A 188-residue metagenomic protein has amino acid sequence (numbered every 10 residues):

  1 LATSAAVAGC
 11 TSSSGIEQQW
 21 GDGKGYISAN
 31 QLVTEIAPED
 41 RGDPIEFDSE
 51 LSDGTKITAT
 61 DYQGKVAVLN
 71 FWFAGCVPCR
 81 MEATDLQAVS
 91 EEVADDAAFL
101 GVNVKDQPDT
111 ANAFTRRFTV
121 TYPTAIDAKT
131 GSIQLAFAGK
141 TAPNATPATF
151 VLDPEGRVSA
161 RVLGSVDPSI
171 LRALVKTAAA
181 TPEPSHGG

Functional and structural regions predicted by a protein language model:
L1-D48, A180-G188: N-terminal targeting signals for export/organelle localization
A37-A67: A short beta-strand-turn-helix
G42-P44, Y62-G64, A94, D109 (+2 more regions): Extracytoplasmic
I57-R80, L86, F99: Short active-site neighborhood of thiol/selenol oxidoreductases, capturing the structured segment around
F71-F73, V102-K105, D127-A128, S165: Active-site-proximal beta-strand/loop segments in catalytic clefts of secreted hydrolases
R80-T119, K129-A136: Structural microenvironment flanking redox-active thiols in thiol-disulfide oxidoreductases
R116-V120, K129-G188: Thiol/disulfide oxidoreductase modules built on the thioredoxin-like
